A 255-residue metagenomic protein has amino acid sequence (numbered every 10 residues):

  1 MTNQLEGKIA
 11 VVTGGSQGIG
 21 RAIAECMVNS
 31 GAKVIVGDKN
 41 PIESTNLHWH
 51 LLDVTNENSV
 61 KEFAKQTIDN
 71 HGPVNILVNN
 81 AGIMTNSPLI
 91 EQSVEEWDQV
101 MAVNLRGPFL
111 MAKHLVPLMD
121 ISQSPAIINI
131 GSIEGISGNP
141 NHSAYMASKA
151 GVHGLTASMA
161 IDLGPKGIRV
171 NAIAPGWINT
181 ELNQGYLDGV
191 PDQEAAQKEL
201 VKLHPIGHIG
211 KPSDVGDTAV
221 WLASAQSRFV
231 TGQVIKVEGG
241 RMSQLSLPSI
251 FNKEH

Functional and structural regions predicted by a protein language model:
P88-L89, E96-M101, L200: Substrate-binding pocket helix/loop in short-chain dehydrogenase/reductase
I90, S137-A144, P165-K166, G207 (+2 more regions): Active-site loop immediately N-terminal to the catalytic Tyr-X3-Lys motif of short-chain dehydrogenase/reductase
A112, S148, T156: Active-site helix of classical SDR
P117, I161-P165, R228: Alpha-helical segment proximal to the catalytic Tyr-Lys
S132: Residue(s) in the substrate-gating loop at a strand-loop-helix junction that position the organic substrate next
A172, E194-Q226, V230, V237-G239: C-terminal helical subdomain
T231-H255: Short C-terminal tail/terminal secondary-structure segment of NAD(P)H-dependent dehydrogenase/reductase domains
